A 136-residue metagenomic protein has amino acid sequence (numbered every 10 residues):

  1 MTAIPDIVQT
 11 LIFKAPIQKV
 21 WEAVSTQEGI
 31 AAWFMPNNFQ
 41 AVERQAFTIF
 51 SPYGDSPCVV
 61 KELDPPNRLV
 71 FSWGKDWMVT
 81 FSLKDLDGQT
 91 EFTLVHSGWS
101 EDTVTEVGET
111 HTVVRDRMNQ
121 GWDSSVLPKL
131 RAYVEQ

Functional and structural regions predicted by a protein language model:
T2, V8-Q9, A15, K19 (+2 more regions): Short beta-edge strand/loop motif at the mouth of beta-sheet-based domains
V8-T10, T48, V70, T80-S82 (+1 more regions): Beta-strand secondary-structure signal
F13, I17, Y53, R115 (+2 more regions): A structural signal for well-ordered alpha-helical scaffolds and beta->alpha junctions
V20, I30, V60, F71 (+3 more regions): Hydrophobic pocket/interface hotspot
P52-G54, G74-W77: Short beta->alpha connector loops
K75-S124: Beta-strand/loop substructures that line and gate deep hydrophobic ligand-binding cavities in soluble
R131-Q136: Short, highly charged C-terminal tails/helix-capping segments
